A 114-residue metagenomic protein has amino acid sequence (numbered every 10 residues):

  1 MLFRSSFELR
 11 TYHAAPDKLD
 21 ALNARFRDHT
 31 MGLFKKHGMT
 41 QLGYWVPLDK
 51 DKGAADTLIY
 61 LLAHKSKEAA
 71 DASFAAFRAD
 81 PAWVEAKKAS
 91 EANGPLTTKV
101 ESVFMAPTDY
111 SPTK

Functional and structural regions predicted by a protein language model:
M1-L2: Short, small-residue-biased leader/transition segments that mark boundaries at the very start of proteins
S5-F7, L42: Short, flexible segments with low predicted structural confidence
F7-T11, I59: Active-site-flanking beta-strand signature of metal-NTP-handling nucleotidyl enzymes and homologous cyclase-like
Y12-A15, A63-K65: Short, flexible beta-strand-to-coil junctions
A14-N23: Short, surface-exposed ligand-recognition loops at beta-strand->loop->(often short) alpha-helix junctions that present
A24-L42, K50, A54, A63-F104: An amphipathic, aromatic/His-enriched active-site/gating alpha helix that lines ligand/cofactor pockets
A106-K114: Acidic/histidine-enriched, glycine/proline-rich intrinsically disordered or flexible terminal extensions
